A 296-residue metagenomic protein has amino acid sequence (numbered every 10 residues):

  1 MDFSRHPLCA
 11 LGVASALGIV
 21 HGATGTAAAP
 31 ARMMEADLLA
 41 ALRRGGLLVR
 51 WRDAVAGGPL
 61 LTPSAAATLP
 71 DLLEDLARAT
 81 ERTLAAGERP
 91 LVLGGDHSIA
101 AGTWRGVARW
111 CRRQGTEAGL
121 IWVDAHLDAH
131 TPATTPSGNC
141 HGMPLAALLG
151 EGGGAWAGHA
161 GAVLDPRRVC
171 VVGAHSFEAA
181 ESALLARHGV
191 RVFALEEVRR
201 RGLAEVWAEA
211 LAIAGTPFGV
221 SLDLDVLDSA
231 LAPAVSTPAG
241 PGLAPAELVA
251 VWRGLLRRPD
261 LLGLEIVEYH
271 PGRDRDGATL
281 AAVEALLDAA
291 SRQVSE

Functional and structural regions predicted by a protein language model:
D2-E296: Conserved alpha-helical scaffold segments that buttress catalytic/binding sites
